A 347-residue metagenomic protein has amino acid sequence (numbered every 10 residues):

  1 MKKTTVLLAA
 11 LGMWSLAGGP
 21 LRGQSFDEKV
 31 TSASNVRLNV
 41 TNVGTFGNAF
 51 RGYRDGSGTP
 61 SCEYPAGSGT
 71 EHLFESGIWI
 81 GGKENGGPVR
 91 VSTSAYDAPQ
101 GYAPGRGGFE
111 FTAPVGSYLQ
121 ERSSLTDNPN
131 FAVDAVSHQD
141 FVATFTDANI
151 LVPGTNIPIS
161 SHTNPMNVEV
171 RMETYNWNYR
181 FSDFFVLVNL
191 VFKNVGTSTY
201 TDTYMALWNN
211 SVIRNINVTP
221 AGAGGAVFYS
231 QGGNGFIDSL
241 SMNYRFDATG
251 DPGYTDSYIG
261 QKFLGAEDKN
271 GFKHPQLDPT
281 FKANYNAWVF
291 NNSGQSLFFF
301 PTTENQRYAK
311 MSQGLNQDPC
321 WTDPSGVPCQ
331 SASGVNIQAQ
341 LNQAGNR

Functional and structural regions predicted by a protein language model:
M1-L8: Bacterial N-terminal signal peptides that target proteins for export
L8-S15: Bacterial N-terminal signal peptides
G18-G23: Sec/Tat signal peptide C-region and signal peptidase I cleavage site
Q24-D134: Solvent-exposed N-terminal domain segments of exported/luminal and surface proteins
F50-D55, T59, Y64-A66, E75-G77 (+6 more regions): Short, solvent-exposed loop/turn and secondary-structure capping segments
T93-N189: Extended, loop-rich substrate-binding clefts of extracytoplasmic carbohydrate-active enzymes
F192-T197: Asparagine-centered strand-capping/turn motif at beta-strand->loop junctions
T201-N346: Glycine-rich (often Gly-Gly/Gly-Pro-rich) flexible segments and glycine-rich loop motifs, frequently accented by
